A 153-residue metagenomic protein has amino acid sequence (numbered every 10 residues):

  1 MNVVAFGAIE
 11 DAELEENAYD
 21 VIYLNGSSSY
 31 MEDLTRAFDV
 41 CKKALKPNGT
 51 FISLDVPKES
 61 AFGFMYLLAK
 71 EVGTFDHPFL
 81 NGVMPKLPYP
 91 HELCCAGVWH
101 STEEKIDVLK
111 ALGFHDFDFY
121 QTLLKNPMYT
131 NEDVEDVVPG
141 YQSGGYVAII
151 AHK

Functional and structural regions predicted by a protein language model:
M1-D11: Conserved SAM-binding strand-loop segment of SAM-dependent methyltransferases
E10-I22: A short acidic, Gly/Pro-enriched loop at the edge of an enzyme's catalytic core that lines a small-molecule cofactor
D20-L34: A short SAM/SAH-binding and catalytic strip from SAM-dependent methyltransferases
T35-T50: A short glycine-rich, Lys/Arg-flanked "PGG" loop and its adjoining helix->strand segment in the class I
T50-G82: Conserved class I S-adenosyl-L-methionine
D76-C95: Active-site capping/gating segments
A96-F119: Short alpha-helix
L112-H115, E132-K153: Core SAM-dependent methyltransferase catalytic element
